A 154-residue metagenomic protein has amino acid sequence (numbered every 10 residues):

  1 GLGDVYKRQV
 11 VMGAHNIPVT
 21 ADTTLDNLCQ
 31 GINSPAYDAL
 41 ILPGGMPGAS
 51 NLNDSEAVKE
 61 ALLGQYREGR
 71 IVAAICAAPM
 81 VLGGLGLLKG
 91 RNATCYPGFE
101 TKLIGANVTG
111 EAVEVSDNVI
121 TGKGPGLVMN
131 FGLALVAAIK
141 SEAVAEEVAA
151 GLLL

Functional and structural regions predicted by a protein language model:
G1-Y6: Short, small-residue-biased leader/transition segments that mark boundaries at the very start of proteins
K7-V11: Short active-site-proximal "capping" loops at secondary-structure junctions
M12-D22: A cross-family phosphate/adenosyl-ligand binding-site feature
D22-T23, N27-L154: Active-site-adjacent pocket-lining segments in enzyme domains
